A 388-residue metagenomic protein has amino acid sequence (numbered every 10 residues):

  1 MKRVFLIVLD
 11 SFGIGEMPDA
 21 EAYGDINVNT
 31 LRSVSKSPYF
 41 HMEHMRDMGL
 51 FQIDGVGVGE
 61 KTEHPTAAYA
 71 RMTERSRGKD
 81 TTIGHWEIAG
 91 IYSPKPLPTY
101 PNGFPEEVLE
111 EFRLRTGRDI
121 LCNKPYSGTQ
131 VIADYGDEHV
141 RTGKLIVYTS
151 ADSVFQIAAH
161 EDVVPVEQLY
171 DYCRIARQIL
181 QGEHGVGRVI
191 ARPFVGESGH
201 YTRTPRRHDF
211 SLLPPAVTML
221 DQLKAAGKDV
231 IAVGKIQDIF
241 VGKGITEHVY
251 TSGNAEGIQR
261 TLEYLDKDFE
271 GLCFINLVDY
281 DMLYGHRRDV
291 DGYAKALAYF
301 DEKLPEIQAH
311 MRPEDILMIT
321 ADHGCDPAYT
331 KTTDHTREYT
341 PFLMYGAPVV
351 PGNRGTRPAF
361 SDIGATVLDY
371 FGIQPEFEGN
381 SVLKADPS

Functional and structural regions predicted by a protein language model:
M1-S388: Feature captures the catalytic ectodomains and active-site-proximal regions of enzymes that hydrolyze or transfer
